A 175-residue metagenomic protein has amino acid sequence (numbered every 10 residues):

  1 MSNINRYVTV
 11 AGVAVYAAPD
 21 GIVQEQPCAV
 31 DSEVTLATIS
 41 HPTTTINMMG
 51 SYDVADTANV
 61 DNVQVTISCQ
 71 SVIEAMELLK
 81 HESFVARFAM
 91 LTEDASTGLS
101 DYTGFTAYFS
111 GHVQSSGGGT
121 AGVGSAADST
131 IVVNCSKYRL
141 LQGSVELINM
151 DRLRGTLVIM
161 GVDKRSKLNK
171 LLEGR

Functional and structural regions predicted by a protein language model:
M1-Q70, S110-A121, V162-G174: Solvent-exposed edge beta-strands and adjacent loop segments that serve as assembly or binding interfaces
M1-R6, A75-E82: Short linear motifs in intrinsically disordered
Y7-A11, S83-R87, N134: A short, compositionally biased
D20-G21, G98-S100, S144-V145: Detector for glycine-centered tight turns/loop "hinges" at secondary-structure junctions
G50, D61-V65, E82-A86, T103-F105 (+1 more regions): A generic structural signal for short beta-strands and their flanking turns/coil linkers
C69-I73, M90-S96, G111-S115, C135-L140: Beta-strand elements of well-folded, non-transmembrane domains
E77-A107: Short, acidic/charged, Gly/Pro-enriched secondary-structure junctions
H112-R175: Mixed-charge, glycine-accented linear interaction segment located at domain edges/termini
